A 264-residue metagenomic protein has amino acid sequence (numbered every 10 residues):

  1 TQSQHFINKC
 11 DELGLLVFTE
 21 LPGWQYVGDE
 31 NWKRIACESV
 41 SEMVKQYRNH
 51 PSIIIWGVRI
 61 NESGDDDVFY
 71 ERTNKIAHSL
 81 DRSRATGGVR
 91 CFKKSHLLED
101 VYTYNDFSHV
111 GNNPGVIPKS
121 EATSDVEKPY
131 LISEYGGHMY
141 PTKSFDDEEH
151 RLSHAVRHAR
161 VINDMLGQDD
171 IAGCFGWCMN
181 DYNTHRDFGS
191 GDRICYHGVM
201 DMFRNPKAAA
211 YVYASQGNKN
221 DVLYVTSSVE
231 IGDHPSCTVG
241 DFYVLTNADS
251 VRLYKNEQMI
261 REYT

Functional and structural regions predicted by a protein language model:
T1-N205, A209, Y213-Q216, N220-F242 (+1 more regions): Substrate-binding/catalytic cleft of secreted carbohydrate-active enzymes, primarily glycoside hydrolases
A155, E262-T264: Short, intrinsically disordered, charge-balanced linker/junction segments flanking boundaries in proteins
G240-E262: Beta-strand-rich binding/interaction modules
